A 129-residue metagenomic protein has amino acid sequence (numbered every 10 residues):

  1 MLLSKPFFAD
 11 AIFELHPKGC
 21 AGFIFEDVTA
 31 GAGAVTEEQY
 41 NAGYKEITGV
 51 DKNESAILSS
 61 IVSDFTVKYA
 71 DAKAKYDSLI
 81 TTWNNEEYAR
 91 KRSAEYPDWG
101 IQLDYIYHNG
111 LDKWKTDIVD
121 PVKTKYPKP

Functional and structural regions predicted by a protein language model:
L2-P129: A preference for well-ordered globular domain cores that mediate specific macromolecular interactions or catalysis
